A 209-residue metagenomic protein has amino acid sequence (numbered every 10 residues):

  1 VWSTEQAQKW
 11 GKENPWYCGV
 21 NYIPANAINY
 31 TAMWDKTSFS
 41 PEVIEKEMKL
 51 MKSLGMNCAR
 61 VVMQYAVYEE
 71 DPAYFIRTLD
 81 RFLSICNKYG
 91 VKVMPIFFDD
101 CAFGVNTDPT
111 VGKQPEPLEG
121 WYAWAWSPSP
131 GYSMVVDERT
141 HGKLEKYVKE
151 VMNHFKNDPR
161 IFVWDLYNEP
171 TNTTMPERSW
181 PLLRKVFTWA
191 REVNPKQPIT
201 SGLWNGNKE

Functional and structural regions predicted by a protein language model:
W2-E209: Active-site mouth of glycoside hydrolases
